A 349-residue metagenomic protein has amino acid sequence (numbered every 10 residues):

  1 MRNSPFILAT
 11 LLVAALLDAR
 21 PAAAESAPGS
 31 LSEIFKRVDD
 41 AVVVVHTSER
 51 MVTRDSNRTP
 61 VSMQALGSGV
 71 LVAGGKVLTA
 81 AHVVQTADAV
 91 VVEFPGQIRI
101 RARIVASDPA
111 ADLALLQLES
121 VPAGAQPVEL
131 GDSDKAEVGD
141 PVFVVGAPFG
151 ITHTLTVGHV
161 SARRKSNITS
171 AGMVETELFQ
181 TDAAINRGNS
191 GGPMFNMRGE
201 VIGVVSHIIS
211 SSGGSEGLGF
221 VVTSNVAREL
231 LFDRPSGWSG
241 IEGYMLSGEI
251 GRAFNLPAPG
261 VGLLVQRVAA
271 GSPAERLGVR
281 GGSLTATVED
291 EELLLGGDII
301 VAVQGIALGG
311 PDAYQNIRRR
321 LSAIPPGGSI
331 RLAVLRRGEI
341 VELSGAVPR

Functional and structural regions predicted by a protein language model:
M1-A9: Bacterial N-terminal signal peptides that target proteins for export
L8-L17: Hydrophobic helical h-region of N-terminal Sec-dependent signal peptides in bacterial secretory/periplasmic proteins
A19-P21: N-terminal signal peptide c-region/cleavage motif recognized by signal peptidases
A24-A253, G260-V261, P311-R318, S322 (+1 more regions): Serine-dependent protease modules
G131, E137, R280-S283, L295-G296 (+1 more regions): Residue-level recognition of short, solvent-exposed, well-ordered loop/turn junctions that link secondary-structure
S161, A346-R349: Short beta-strand edge segments in extracellular beta-sheet folds
Q180, A184, D233-A302, I306-N316 (+1 more regions): PDZ/PDZ-like groove recognition
